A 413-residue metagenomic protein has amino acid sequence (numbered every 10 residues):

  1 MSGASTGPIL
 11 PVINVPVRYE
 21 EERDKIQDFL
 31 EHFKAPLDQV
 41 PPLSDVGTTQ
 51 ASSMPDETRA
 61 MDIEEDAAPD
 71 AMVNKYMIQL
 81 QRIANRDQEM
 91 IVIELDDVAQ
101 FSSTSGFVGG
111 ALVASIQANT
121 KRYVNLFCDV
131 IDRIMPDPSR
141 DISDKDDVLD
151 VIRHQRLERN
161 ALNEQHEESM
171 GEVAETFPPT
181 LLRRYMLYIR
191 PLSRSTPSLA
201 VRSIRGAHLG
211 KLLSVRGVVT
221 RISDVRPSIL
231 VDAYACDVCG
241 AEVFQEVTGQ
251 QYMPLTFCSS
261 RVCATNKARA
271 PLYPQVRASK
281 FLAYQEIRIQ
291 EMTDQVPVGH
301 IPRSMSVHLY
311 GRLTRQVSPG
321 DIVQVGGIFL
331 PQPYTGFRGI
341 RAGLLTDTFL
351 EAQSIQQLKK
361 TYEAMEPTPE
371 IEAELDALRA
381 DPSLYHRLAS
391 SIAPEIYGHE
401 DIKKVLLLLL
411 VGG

Functional and structural regions predicted by a protein language model:
M1-D321, G326, P331-G336, L344: Long, low-complexity, serine/threonine- and charged-residue-rich intrinsically disordered N-terminal tails that act as
S103-V108, P367-T368, S383-R387: Surface-exposed beta-strand-to-loop junctions that form interaction patches on eukaryotic regulatory domains
S115, N119, V201, R205 (+2 more regions): Catalytic cores of large soluble enzymes that bind and process phosphate-bearing ligands
V130, I134, E374, S391: Residues that form generic nucleotide/phosphate-binding pockets
R190, G326, E351-Q353, V405-V411: Generic beta-strand/beta-sheet core signal
I322-L378: Interdomain "pre-motor" coupling segment immediately N-terminal to P-loop NTPase/helicase cores
L378-G413: Pre-Walker A (pre-P-loop) alpha-helix and adjacent loop at the N terminus of AAA/AAA+ ATPase modules, a conserved
